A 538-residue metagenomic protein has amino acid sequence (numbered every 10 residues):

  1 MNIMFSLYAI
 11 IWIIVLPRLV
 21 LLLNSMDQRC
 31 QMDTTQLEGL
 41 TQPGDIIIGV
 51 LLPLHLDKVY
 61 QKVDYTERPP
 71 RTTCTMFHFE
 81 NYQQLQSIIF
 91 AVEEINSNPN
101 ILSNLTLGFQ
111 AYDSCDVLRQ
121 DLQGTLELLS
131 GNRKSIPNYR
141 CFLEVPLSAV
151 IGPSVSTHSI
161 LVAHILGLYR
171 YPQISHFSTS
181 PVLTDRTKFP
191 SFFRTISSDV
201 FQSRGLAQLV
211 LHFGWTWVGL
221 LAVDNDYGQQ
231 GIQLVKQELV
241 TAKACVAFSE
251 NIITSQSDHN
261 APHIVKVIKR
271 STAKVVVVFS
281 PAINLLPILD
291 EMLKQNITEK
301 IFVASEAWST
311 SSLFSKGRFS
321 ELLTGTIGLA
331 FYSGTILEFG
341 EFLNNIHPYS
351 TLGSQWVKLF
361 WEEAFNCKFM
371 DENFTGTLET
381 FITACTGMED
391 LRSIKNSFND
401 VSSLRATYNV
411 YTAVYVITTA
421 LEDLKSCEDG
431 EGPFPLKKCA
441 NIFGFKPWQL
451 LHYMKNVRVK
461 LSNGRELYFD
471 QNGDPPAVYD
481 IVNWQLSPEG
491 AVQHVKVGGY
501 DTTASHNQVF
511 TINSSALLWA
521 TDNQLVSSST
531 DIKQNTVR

Functional and structural regions predicted by a protein language model:
N2-G108, S114-H158, H164, I174-T179 (+3 more regions): Extracellular ectodomain signature
F177-S191: Flexible loop/hinge segments that line or gate small-molecule binding clefts
